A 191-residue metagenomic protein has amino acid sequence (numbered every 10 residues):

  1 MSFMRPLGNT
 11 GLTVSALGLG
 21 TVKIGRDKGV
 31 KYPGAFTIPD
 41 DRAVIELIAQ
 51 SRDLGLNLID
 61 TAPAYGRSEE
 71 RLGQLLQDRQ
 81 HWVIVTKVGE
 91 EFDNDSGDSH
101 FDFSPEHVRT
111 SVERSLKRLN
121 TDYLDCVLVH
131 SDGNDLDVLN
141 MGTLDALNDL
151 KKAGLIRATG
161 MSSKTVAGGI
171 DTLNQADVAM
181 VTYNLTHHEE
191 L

Functional and structural regions predicted by a protein language model:
M1-V83, K152: N-terminal binding-site loop/beta-alpha segment at the start of enzyme catalytic domains that lines or forms
M4, I48, E69, G73 (+3 more regions): Generic structural signal for well-ordered alpha-helices, preferentially at hydrophobic/aromatic core positions
S15-L19, I59-D60, I84-T86, V127-V129 (+2 more regions): Hydrophobic faces of well-ordered beta-strands that scaffold small-molecule active sites in alpha/beta enzyme cores
V22-I24, A62-A64, K87-E91, V129-N134 (+2 more regions): Active-site beta-loop-alpha junctions enriched in small/polar residues
K28-R42, N94-R109, L136: Active-site mouth loops of central-metabolism enzymes
D53-L56, T121-L124, I156, A176: A structural motif
L116-D135: Active-site groove signature of glycoside hydrolases
S131-L191: Beta/alpha (TIM)-barrel catalytic core signal, keyed to glycine-rich beta->alpha loops juxtaposed to Asp/Glu that bind
